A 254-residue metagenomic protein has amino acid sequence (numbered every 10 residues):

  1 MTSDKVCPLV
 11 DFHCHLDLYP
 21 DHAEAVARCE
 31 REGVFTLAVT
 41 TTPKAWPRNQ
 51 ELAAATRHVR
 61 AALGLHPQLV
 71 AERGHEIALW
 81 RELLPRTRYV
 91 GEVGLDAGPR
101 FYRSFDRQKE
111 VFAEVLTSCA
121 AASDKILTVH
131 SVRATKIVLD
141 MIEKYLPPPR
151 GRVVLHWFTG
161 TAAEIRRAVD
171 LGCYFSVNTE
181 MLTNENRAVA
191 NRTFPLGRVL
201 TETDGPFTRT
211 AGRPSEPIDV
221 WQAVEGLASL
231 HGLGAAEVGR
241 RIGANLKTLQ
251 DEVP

Functional and structural regions predicted by a protein language model:
M1-P254: Mid-domain alpha/beta scaffold segments of enzyme catalytic cores
